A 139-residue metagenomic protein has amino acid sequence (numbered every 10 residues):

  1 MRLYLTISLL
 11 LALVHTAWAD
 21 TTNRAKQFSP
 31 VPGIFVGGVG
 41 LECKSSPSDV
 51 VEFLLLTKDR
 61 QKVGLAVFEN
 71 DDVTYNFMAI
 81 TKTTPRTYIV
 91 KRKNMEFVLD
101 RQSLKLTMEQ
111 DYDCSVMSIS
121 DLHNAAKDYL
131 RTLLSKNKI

Functional and structural regions predicted by a protein language model:
Y4-V14: Sec-dependent N-terminal signal peptides
H15-A19: Sec/Tat signal peptide C-region and signal peptidase I cleavage site
T22-V50: Tryptophan-anchored aromatic micro-motifs
I34-E42, K62-V63, K82-V90, R101-K105: Short, hydrophobic/aromatic-rich segments at coil-to-beta transitions
D49, N70-S103: Contiguous, well-ordered beta-strand patches that form the walls/edges of small beta-barrel/beta-sandwich domains
D49-M78, L106-E109: N-terminal glycine/threonine-rich, aromatic-flanked beta-hairpin/loop signature
E109-I139: C-terminal partner/receptor-binding element of secreted or periplasmic proteins
